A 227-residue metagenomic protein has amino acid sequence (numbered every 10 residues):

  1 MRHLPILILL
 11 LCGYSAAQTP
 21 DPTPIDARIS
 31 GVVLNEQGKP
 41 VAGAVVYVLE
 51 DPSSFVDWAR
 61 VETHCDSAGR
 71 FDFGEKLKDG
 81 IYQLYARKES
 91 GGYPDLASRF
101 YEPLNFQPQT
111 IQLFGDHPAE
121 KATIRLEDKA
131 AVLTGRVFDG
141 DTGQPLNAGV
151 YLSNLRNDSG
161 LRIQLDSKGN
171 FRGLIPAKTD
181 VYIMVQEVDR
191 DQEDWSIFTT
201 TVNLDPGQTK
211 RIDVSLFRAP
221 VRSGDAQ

Functional and structural regions predicted by a protein language model:
H3-C12: Sec-dependent N-terminal signal peptides
Y14-Q227: Long luminal/extracellular ectodomains of secretory-pathway precursor proteins
